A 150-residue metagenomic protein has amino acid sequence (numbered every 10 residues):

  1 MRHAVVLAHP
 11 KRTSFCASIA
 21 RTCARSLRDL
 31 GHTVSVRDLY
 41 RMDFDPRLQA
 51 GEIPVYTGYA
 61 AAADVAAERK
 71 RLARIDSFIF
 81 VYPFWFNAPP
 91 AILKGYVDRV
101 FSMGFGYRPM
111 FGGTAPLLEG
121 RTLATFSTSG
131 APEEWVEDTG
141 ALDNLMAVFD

Functional and structural regions predicted by a protein language model:
M1-A4, P46-L48, S129-P132: A short alpha-helix capping/helix-coil boundary motif
M1-H32, R37: N-terminal beta1-alpha1 ligand-phosphate binding loop
L7-P10, I53-P54, E134-D138: A short, structure-level motif marking secondary-structure boundaries and short turns
H9, F15, F44, Y82-F86 (+1 more regions): Tryptophan-centric aromatic hotspots in well-structured domains and transmembrane helices
P10-K11, R41, G130: Short, glycine/serine-rich, charged loops/turns that create anion-binding and catalytic segments at active sites
S14-F15, Y59-A60, A141: Residues that cap or flank secondary-structure elements
L39-Y59: N-terminal beta-loop-helix "entrance" segment that forms/cooperates in small-molecule cofactor or anionic ligand
D64-F149: Helix-loop-strand module that forms the ligand-binding subsite of alpha/beta enzymes
